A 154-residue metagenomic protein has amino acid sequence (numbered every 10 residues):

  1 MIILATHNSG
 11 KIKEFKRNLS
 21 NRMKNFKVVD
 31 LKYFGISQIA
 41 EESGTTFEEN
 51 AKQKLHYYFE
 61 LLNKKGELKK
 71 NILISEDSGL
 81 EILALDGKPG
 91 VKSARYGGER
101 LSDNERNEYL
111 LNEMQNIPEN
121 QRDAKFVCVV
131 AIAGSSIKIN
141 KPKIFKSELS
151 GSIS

Functional and structural regions predicted by a protein language model:
I2-I3, S9-S154: Anionic-ligand binding patches
